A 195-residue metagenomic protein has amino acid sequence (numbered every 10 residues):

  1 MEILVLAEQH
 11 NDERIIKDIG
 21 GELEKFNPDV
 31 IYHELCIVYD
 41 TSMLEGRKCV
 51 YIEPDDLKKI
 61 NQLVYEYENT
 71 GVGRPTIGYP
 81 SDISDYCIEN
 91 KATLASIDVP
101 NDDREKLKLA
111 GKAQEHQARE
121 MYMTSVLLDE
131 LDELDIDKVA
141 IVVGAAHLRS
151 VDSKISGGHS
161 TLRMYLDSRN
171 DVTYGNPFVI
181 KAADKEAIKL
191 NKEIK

Functional and structural regions predicted by a protein language model:
M1-K195: Compositional signal for N-terminal targeting/processing segments
